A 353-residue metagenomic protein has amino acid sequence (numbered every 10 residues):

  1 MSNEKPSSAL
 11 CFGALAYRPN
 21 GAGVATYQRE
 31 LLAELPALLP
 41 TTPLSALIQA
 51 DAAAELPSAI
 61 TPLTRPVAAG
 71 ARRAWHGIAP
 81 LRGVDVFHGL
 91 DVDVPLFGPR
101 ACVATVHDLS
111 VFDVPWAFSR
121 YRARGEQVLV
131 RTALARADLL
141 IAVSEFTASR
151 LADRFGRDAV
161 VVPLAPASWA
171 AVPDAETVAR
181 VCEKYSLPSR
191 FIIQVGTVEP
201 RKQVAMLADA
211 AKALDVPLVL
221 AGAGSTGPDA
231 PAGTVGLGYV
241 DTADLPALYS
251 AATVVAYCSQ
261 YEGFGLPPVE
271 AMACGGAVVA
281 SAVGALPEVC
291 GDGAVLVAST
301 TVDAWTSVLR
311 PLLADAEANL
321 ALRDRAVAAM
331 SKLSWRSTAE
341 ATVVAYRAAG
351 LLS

Functional and structural regions predicted by a protein language model:
M1-S353: Carbohydrate transferase catalytic cores enriched for Leloir-type hexosyltransferases
